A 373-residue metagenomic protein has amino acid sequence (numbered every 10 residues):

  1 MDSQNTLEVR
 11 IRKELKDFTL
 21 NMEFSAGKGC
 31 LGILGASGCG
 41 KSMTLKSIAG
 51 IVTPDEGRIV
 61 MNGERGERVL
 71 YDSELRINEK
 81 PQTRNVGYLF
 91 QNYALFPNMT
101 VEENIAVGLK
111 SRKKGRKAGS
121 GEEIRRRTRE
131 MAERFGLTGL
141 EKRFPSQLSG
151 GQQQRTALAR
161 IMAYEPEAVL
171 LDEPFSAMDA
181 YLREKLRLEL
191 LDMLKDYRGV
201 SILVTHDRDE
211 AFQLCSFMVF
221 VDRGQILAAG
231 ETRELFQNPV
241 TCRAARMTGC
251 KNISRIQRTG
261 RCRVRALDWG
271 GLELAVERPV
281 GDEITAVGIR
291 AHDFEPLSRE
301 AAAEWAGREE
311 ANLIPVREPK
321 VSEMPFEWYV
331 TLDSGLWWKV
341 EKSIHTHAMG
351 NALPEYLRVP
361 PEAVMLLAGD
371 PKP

Functional and structural regions predicted by a protein language model:
N5, V9-A36, S42-K46, G50-T53 (+4 more regions): Non-catalytic connector elements of ABC transporters
I51, T83-V86, Q91-N98, D207: Catalytic "switch" loops of ABC-type ATPases
E56, N92, D222-R223: Residue-level recognition of short loop/turn positions
R58-R84: ABC ATPase NBD Q-loop/coupling interface
R68-Y71, I77, F96, T138 (+6 more regions): Nucleotide phosphate-binding site architecture
N85, T100-R243: ABC ATPase nucleotide-binding domains
